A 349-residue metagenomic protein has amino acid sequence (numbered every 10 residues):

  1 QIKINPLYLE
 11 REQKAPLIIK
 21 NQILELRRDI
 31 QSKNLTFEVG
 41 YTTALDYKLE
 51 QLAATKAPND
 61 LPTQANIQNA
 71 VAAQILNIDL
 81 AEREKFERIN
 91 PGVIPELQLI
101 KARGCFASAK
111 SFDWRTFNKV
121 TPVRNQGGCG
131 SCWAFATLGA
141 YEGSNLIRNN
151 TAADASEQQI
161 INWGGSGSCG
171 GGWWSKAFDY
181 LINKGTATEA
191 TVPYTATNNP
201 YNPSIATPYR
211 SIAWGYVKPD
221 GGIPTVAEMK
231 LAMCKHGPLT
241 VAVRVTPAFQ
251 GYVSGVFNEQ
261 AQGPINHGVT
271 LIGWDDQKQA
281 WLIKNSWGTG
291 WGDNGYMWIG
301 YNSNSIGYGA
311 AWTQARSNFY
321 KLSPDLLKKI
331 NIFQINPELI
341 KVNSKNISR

Functional and structural regions predicted by a protein language model:
Q1-R349: Catalytic-core signature of thiol
